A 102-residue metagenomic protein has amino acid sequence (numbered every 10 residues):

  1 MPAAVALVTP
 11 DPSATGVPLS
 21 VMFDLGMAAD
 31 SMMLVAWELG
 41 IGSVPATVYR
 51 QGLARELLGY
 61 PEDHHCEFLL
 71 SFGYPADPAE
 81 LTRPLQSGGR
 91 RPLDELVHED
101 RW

Functional and structural regions predicted by a protein language model:
M1-L25: Glycine/small-residue-rich phosphate/adenosyl-binding loop
T9, T47-V48, Y74: Short secondary-structure boundary segments
M33-A36: Hydrophobic pocket-lining residues that define ligand/cofactor binding sites across diverse proteins
G40: Structured binding elements
A46-D63: Active-site helix/loop module of the DD-peptidase/beta-lactamase fold, centered on the serine-lysine SxxK catalytic
F68-W102: C-terminal helix-cap and adjacent tail motif
